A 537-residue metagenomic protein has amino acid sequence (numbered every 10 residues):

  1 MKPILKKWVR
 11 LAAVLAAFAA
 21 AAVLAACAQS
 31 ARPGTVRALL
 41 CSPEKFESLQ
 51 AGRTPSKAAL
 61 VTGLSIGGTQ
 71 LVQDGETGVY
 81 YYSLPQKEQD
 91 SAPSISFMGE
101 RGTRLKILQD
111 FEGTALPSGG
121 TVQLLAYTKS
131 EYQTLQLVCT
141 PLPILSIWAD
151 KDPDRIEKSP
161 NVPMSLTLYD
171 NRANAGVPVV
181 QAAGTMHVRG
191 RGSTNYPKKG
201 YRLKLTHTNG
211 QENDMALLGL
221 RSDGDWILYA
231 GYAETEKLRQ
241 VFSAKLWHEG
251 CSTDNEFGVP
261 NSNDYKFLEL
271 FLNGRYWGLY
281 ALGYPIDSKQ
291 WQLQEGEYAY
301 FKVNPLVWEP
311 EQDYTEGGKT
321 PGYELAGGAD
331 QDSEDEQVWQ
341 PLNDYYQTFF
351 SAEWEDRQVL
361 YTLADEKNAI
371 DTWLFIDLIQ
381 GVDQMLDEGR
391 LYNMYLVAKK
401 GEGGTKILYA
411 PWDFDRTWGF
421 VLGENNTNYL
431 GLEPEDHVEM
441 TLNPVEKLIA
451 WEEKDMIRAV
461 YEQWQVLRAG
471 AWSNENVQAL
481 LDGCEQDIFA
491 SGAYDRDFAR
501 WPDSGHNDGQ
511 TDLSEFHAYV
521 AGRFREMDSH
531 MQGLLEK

Functional and structural regions predicted by a protein language model:
M1-C41: Gram-positive cell-envelope targeting signals
S30-S118, S130-L137: Predominantly extracytoplasmic/ectodomain segments of secreted and cell-surface proteins
P43-R53, P117-L125, K129-Q181, T185-M186: N-terminal module-boundary/linker segments of secreted carbohydrate-active enzymes
G176-K319: Conserved ATP-binding subdomain of kinase catalytic cores across diverse folds
Y196, Q340-M394, K399-K537: Middle-to-C-terminal accessory/interaction subdomains
W226-T235, F267, G327-S333, R357-Y361 (+1 more regions): Second-shell loop/turn segments in exported
L282, S288-I379: ATP-dependent phospho-/nucleotidyl transfer catalytic cores
